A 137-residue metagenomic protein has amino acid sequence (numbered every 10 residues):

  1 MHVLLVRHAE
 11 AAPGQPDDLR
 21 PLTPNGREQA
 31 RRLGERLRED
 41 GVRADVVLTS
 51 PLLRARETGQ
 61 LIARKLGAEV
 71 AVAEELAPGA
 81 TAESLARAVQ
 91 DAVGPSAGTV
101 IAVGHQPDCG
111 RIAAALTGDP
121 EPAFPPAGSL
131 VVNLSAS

Functional and structural regions predicted by a protein language model:
H2-E83, D91-A92, D119-A123: Active-site-proximal alpha-helix that buttresses catalytic centers in soluble enzyme cores
V3, A92-G104: Generic beta-sheet signal
D18, G98, P126-G128: A generic structural signal for short beta-strands and their flanking turns/coil linkers
A113-L116: Short, flexible helix/strand-to-coil boundary loops that buttress conserved ligand/catalytic motifs in alpha/beta
D119-S137: Domain-level recognition of soluble alpha/beta enzyme cores, biased toward histidine phosphatases/phosphomutases
